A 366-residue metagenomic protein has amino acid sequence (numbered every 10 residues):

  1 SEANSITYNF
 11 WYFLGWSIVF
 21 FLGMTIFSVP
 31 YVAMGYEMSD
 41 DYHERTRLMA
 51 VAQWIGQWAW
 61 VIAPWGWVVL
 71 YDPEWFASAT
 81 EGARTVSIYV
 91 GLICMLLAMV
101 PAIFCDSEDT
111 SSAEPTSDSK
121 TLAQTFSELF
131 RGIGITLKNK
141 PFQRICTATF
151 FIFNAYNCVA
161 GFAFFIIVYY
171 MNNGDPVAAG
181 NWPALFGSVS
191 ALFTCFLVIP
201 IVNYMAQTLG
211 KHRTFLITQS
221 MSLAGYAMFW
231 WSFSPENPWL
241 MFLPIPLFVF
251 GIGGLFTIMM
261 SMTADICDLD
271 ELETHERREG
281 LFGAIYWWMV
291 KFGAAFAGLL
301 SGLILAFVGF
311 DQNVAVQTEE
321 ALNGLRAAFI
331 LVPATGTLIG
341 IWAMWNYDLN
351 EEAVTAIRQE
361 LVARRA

Functional and structural regions predicted by a protein language model:
S1-A366: Membrane-embedded alpha-helical bundles of multi-pass transporters/translocases, especially carrier/permease families
